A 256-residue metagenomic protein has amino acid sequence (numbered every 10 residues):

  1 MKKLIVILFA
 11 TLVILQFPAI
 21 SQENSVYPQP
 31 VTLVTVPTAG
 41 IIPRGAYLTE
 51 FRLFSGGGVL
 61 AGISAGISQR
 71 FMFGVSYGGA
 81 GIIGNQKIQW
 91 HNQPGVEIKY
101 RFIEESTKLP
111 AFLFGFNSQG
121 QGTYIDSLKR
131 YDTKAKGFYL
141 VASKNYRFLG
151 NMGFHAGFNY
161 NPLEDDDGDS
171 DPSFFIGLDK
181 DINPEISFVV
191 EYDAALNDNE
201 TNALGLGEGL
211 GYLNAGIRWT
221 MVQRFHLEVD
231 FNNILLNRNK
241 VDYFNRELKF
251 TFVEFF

Functional and structural regions predicted by a protein language model:
M1, G153, E164-D166: C-terminal intrinsically disordered extensions
M1-P30, F256: Cleavable N-terminal export/targeting peptides
S21-M152, F158-L163, D179-F256: Transmembrane beta-barrel domains of Gram-negative outer membranes and organellar outer membranes
